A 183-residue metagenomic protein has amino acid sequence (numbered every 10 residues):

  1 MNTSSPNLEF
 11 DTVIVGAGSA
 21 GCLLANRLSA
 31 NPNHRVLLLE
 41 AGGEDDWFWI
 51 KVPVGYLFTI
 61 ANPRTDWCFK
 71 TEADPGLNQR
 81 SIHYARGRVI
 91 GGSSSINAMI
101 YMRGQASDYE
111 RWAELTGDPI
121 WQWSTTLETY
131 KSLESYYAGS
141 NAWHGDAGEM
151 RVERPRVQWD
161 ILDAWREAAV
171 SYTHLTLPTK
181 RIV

Functional and structural regions predicted by a protein language model:
N2-S132: N-terminal glycine-rich phosphate/pyrophosphate-binding loop and immediately adjacent elements
A20, Q158-L162: Hydrophobic (often cysteine-bearing) scaffold residues that line and stabilize catalytic clefts of nucleotide/cofactor
S135-N141: Short arginine-rich
A142-D146: Short, glycine-/polar-rich solvent-exposed loops and beta-turns at beta-strand/coil boundaries
G148-V157: Conserved short loop/turn motifs at secondary-structure junctions
I161-Y172: Feature for exported/extracytoplasmic and membrane-associated proteins, marking the mature portion
T173-T179: Conserved small/polar residues in nucleotide/adenosyl-binding loops
